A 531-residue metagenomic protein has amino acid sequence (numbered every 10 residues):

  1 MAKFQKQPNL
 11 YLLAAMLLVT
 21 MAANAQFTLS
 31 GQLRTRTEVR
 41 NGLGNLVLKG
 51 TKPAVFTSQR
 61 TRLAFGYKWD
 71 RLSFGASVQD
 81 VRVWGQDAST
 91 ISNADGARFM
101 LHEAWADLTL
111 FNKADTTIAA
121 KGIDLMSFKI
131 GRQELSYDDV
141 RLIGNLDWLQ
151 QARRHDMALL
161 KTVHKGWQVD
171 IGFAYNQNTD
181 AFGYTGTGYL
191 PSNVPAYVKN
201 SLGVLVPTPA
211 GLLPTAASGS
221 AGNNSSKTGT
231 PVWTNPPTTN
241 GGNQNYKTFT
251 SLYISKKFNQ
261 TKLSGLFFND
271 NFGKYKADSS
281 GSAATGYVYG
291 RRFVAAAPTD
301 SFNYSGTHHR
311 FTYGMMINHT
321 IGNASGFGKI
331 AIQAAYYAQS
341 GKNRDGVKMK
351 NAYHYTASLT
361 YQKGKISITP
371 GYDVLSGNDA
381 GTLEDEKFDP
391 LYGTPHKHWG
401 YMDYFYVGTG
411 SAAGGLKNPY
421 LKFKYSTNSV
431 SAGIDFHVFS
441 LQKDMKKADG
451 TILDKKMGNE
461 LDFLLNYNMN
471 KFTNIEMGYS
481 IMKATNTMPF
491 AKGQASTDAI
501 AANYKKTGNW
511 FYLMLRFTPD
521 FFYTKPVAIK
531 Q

Functional and structural regions predicted by a protein language model:
A2-Y11: Bacterial N-terminal signal peptides that target proteins for export
T20-A22: N-terminal signal peptide c-region/cleavage motif recognized by signal peptidases
A25-G42, S73-A76, F128, T261-K262: Transmembrane beta-strand segments of Gram-negative outer membrane beta-barrel proteins
T28, T109-F128, L146-E384, S426 (+6 more regions): Signature for the C-terminal beta-barrel architecture of outer-membrane proteins
E38-S58: Surface-exposed strand-loop-strand hairpins of Gram-negative outer-membrane beta-barrel proteins
G44-K49, A88-T90, V140-I143, T230-T238 (+6 more regions): Extracytoplasmic loops and strand-loop junctions of Gram-negative outer membrane beta-barrel proteins
P53-V83: Glycine- and aromatic-enriched membrane insertion/assembly motifs of diderm outer-membrane and organelle channel
K505-Q531: Outer-membrane beta-barrel "beta-signal"
